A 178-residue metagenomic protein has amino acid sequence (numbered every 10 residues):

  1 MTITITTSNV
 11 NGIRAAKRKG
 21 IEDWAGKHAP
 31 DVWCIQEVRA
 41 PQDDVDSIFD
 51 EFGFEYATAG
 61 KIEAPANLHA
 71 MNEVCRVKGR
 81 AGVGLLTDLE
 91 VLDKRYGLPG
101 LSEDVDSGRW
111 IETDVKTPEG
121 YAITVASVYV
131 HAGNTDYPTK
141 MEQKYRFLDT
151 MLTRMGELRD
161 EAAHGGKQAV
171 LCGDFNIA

Functional and structural regions predicted by a protein language model:
M1-T7: Extreme N-terminal starter segment of soluble prokaryotic enzymes
S8-A15, L101-S102, E142-R146: Short, flexible loop segments at the rims of nucleotide/cofactor-binding pockets, characterized by
S8-N9, A25-D43, V125, M155-A178: Active-site beta-strand/loop signature of hydrolases that rely on acidic residues for catalysis
R14-G26: Short, acidic/polar
E22-W24, D46-G53, E142-Q143: Glycine-rich, phosphate-binding/catalytic loops in enzymes
R39, D44-T135: Structured beta-strand-rich core segments of catalytic domains in phosphoester-bond hydrolases
D136-M141: A short secondary-structure junction signal
Q143-M155: Long, well-ordered alpha-helical scaffolding segments within enzyme catalytic domains, especially pronounced
